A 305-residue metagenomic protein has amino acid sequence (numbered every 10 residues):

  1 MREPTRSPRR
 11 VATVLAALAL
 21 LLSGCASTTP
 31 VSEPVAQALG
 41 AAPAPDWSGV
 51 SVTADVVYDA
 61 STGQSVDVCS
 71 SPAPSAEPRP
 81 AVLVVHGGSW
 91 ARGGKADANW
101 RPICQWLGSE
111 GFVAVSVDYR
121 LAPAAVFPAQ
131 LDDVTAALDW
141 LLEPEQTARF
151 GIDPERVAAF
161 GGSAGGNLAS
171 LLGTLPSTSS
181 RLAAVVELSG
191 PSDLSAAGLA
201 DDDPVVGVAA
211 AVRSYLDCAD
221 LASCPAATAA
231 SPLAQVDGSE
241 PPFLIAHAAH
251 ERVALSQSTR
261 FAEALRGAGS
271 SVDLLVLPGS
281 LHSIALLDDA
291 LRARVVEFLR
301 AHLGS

Functional and structural regions predicted by a protein language model:
M1-P30: Secretory targeting and sorting signals
L20, A26-S305: Alpha/beta-hydrolase superfamily serine-hydrolase fold, recognizing
